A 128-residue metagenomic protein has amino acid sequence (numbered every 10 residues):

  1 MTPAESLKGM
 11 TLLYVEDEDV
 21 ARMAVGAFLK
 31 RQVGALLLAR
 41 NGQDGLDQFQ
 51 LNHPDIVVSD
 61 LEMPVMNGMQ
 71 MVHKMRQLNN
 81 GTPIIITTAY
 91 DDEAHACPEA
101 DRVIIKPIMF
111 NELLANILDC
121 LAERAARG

Functional and structural regions predicted by a protein language model:
M1-T11, N111-G128: Non-catalytic signal-transmission and effector/linker regions of two-component phosphorelay proteins
E16: Conserved acidic carboxylate
D19-L37: Two-component/phosphorelay signaling modules centered on CheY-like receiver
N41-D44, N67-Q70: Acidic catalytic/metal-coordinating carboxylates
N52-V58: Active-site beta3 strand of CheY-like receiver
M63: Receiver (REC) domain active-site loop signature in two-component systems and cognate sites in sensor histidine kinases
T87-T88: Hydrophobic/aromatic residues positioned on beta-strands within the core alpha/beta folds
K106: A Lys-centered signature of the CheY-like receiver
